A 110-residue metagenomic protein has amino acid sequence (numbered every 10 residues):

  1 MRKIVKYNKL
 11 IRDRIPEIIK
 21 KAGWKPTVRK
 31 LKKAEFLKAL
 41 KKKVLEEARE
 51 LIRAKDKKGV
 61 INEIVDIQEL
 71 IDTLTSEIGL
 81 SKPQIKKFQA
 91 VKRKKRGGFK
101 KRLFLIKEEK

Functional and structural regions predicted by a protein language model:
M1-K110: Flexible "arm" and connector segments at domain edges
